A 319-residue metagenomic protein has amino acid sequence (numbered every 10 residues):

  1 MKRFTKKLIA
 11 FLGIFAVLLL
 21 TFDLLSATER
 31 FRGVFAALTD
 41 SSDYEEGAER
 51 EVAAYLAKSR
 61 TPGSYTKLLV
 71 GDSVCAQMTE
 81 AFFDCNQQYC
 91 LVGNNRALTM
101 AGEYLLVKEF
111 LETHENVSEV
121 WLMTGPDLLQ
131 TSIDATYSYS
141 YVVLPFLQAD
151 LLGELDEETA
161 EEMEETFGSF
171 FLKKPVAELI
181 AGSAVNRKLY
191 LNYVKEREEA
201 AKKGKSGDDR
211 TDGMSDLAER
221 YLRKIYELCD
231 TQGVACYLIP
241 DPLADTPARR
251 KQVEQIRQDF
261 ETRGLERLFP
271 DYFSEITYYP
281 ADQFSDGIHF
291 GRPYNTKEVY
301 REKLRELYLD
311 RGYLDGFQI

Functional and structural regions predicted by a protein language model:
K6-A27: Hydrophobic membrane-insertion alpha-helices, especially the h-region of bacterial N-terminal signal peptides
K7, R197-L268, Y272: Extended, basic/helix-rich recognition subdomains
A27-E51: Alpha-helical transmembrane signal-anchor/signal-peptide segments
S42-L69: Short extracytoplasmic
S64-T66, C85-Q88, E115-E119, D230-Y237 (+1 more regions): Loop/turn elements at helix/coil->beta-strand transitions in domains of secreted/extracellular proteins
L69-E154: Membrane-embedded segments
M123-P126, I133-V234, G316-I319: Secreted/periplasmic serine-hydrolase-like ester/acetyl group-modifying domain
E254-I319: C-terminal regions of proteins
